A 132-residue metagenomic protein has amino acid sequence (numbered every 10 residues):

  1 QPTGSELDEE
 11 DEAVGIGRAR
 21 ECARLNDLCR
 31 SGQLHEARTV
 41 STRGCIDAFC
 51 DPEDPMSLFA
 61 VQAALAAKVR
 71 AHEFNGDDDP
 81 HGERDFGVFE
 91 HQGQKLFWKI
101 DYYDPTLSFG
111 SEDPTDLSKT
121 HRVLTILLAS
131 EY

Functional and structural regions predicted by a protein language model:
Q1-P2: An acidic, glycine-rich, mixed-charge low-complexity segment common to nucleic-acid enzymes
E10-E90: Compact soluble domain cores
E83-Y132: Short, compact, well-ordered microdomains
